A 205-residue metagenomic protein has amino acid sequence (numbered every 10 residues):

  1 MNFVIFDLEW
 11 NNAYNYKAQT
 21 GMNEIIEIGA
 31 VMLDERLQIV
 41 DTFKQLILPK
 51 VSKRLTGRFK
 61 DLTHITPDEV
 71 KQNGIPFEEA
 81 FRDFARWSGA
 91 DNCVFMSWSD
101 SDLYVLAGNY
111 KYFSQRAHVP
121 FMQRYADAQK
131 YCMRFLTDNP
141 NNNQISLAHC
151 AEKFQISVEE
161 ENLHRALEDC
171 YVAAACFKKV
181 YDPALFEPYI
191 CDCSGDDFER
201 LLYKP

Functional and structural regions predicted by a protein language model:
M1-V4: Extreme N-terminal starter segment of soluble prokaryotic enzymes
L8-A18: Short acidic, Gly/Ser-rich segments with clustered Asp/Glu that frequently serve as metal-coordination loops in enzyme
Q19, V70-N73, P140, L163: Alpha-helix initiation/capping motif
N23-I28, M32-T63, R86-P205: Metal-dependent phosphoesterase core characteristic of DEDDh/y 3'-5' exonuclease domains
D61-F84: Metal-dependent phosphoesterase signature
